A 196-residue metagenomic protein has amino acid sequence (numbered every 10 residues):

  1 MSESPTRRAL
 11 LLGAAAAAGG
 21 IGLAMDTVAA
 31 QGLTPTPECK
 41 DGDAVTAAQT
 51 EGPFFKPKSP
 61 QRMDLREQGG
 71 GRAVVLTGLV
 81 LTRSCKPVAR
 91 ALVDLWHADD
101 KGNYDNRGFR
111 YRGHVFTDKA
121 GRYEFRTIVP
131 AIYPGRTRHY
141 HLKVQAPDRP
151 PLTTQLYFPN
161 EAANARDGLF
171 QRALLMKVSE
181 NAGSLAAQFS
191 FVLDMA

Functional and structural regions predicted by a protein language model:
M1-A18: N-terminal secretory signal peptides and thylakoid transit peptides that target proteins across membranes
L11-G13, G22-L23, G52: Elongated, non-catalytic scaffold/linker segments and compositionally distinctive motifs
I21-G22, C85: Hydrophobic alpha-helical elements and their junctions with loops/disorder across both membrane and soluble proteins
A24, A29-G32: Boundary at the C-terminal end of the N-terminal hydrophobic targeting segment
Q31-A196: Beta-strand-dominated extracellular/periplasmic modules and repeats in secreted or surface-exposed proteins
